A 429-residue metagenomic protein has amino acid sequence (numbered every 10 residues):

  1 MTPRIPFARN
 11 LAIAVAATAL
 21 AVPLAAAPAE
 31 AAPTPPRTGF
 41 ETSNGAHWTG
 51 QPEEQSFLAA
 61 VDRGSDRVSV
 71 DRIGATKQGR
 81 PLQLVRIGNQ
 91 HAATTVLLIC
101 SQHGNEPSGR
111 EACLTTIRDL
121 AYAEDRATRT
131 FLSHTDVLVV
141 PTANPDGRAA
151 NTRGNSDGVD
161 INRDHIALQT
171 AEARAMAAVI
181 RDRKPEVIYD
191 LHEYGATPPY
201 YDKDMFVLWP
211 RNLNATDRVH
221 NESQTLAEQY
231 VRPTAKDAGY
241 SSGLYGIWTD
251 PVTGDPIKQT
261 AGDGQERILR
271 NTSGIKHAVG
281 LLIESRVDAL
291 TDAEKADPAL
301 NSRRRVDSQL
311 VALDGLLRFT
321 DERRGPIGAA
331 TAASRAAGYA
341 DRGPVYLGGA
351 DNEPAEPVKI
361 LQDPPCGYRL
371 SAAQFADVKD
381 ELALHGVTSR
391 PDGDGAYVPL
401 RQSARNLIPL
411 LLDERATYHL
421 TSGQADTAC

Functional and structural regions predicted by a protein language model:
M1-A31: Secretory targeting and sorting signals
I5, R9-N10, A31-C429: M14 metallocarboxypeptidase catalytic domain recognition
